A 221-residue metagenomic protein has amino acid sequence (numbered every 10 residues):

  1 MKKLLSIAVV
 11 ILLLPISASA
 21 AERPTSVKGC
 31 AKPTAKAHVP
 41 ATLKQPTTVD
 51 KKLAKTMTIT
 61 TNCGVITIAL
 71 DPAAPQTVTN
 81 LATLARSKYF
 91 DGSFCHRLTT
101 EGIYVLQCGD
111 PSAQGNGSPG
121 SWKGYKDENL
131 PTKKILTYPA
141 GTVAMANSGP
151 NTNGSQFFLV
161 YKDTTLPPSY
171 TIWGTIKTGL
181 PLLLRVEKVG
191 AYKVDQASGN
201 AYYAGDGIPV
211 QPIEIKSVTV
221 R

Functional and structural regions predicted by a protein language model:
M1-L4: Positively charged n-region of N-terminal signal peptides that target proteins for export
I7-P15: Bacterial N-terminal signal peptides
A18-R221: Cyclophilin-like peptidyl-prolyl cis-trans isomerases
